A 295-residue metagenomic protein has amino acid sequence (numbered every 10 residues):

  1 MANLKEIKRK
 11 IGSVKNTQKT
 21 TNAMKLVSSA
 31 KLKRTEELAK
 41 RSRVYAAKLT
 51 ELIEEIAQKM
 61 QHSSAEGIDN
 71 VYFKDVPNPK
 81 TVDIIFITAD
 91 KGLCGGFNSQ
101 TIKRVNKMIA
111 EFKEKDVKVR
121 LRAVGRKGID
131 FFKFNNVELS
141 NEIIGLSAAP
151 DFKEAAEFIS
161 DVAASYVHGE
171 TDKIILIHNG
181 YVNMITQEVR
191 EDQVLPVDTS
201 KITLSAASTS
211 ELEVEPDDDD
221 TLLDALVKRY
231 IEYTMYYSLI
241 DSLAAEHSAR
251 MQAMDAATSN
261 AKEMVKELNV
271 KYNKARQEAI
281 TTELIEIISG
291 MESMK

Functional and structural regions predicted by a protein language model:
M1-K295: C-terminal beta-strand-loop-alpha-helix "lid" module of Rossmann-like NAD(P)-dependent dehydrogenases
